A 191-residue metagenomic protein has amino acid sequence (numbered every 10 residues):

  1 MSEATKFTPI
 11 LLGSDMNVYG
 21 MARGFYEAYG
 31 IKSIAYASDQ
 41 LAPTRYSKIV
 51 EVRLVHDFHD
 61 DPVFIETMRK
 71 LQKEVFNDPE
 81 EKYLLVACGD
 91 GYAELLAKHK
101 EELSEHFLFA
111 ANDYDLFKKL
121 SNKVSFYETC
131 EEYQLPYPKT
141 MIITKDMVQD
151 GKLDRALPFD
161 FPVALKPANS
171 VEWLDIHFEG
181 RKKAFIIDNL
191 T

Functional and structural regions predicted by a protein language model:
M1-N112, D146-D150: ATP-binding N-terminal substructure of ATP-dependent carboxylate-amine bond-forming enzymes
H56-D60, K118, F185: Pocket-edge positions in alpha/beta enzyme catalytic cores
P79, K98, H106, F117 (+2 more regions): Glycine-rich phosphate-binding/catalytic subdomain of phosphoryl-transfer and nucleotide/sugar-phosphate-processing
A111-S121: A short, structured active-site edge motif that brings together acidic residues
K119-T191: Active-site nucleotide/adenylate-binding loops and adjacent lid/helix of ATP-dependent enzymes
